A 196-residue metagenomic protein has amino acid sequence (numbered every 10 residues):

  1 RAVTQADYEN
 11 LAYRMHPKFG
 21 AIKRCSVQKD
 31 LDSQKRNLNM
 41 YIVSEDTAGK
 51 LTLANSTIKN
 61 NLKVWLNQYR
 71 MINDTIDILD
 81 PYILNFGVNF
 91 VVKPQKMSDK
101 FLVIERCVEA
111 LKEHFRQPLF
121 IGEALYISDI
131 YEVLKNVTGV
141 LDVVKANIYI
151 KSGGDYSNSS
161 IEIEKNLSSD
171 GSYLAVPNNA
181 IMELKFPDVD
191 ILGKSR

Functional and structural regions predicted by a protein language model:
R1, L102-R196: An aromatic-glycine-centered, glycine-rich loop/turn in mixed alpha/beta architecture
R1-A124, L184, I191-R196: Carbohydrate-recognition loop of C-type lectin domains
